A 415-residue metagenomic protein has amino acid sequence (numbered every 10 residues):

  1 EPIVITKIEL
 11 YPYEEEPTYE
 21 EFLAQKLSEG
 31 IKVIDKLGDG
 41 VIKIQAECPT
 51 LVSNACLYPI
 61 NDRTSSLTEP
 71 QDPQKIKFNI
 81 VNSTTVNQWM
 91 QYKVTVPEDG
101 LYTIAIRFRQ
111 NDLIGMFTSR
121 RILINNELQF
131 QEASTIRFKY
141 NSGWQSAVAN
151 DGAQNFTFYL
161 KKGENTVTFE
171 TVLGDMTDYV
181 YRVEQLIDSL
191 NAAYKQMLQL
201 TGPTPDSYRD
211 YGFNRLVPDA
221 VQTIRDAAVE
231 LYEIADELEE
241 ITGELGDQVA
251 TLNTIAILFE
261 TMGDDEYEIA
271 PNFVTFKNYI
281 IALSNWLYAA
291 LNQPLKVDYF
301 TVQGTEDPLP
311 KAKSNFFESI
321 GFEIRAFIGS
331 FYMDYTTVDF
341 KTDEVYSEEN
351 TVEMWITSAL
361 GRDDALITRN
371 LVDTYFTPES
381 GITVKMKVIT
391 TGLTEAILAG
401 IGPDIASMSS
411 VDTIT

Functional and structural regions predicted by a protein language model:
E1-V302: Extracytoplasmic
Q25-E29, Y346-E349, W355-I356, D364-I367: N-terminal targeting or signal-anchor segments and their processing/structural boundaries
I114, L360, D364, T368 (+2 more regions): Extracytoplasmic/periplasmic, Sec-exported soluble proteins
L160, V345-E349, L398-G400: Extracellular/periplasmic catalytic domains that process cell-envelope and extracellular macromolecules
T275-S347: Extracytoplasmic ectodomains of secretory-pathway proteins
S347-G361, F376, I382-K387, I405: Short, well-ordered beta-strand elements
S358, M386-T415: Ligand-binding clamshell of periplasmic/extracellular solute-binding protein-like
L366, N370-P378, E395: Solvent-exposed, polar/charged alpha-helical surfaces in well-ordered, non-transmembrane soluble domains, broadly
